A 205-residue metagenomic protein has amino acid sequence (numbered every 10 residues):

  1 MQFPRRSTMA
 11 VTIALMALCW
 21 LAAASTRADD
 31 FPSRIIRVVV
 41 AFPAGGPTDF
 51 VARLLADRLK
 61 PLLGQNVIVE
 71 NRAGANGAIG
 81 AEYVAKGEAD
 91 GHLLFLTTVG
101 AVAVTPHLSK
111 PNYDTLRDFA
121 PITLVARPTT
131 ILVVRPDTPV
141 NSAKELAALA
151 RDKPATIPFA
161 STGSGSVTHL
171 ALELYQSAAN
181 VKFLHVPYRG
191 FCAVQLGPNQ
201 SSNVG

Functional and structural regions predicted by a protein language model:
F3-V11: N-terminal export leaders
A10-A22: Bacterial N-terminal signal peptides
S25-V38, L63, E88-L93, A147-P158: Immediate post-signal peptide segment of exported/extracytoplasmic ligand-binding proteins
I36-V38, G45, A52, V69 (+6 more regions): Residue-level signal for nonpolar/aromatic packing positions in well-ordered secondary structure
V38-V51, A75, S161-V167: Extracytoplasmic "Venus flytrap"
G45-G64, H169-S177: Short, polar/charged alpha-helical segment
A78-A81, V194-Q195: Short, hydrophobic alpha-helical packing/hinge segments within bilobed ligand-binding/sensory domains
K86-G91, V99, H107-A193: Hinge/capping helix and adjacent helix->loop/strand transition within the periplasmic-binding protein
